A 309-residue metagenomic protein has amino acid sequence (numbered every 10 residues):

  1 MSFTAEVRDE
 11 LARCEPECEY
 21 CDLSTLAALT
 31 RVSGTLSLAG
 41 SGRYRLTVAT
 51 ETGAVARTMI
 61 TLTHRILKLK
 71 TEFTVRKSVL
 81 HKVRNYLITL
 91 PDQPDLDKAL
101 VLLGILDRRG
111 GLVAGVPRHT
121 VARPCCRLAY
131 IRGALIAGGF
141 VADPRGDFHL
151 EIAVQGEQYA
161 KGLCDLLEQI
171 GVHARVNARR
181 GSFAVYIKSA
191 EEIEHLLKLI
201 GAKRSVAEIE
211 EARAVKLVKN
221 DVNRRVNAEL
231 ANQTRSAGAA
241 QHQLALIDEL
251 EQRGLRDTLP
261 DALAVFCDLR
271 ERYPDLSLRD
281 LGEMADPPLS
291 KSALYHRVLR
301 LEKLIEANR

Functional and structural regions predicted by a protein language model:
M1-L102: N-terminal low-complexity or simple alpha-helical regulatory segments that function as activation/interaction modules
E15-L23, T120-R127, D257-D261: Structural motif
S24-V32, A129-A137, D268: Short, hydrophobic/amphipathic alpha-helical patches that form generic packing surfaces within helical domains
S41-L46, R145-D147, S277-R279: Short acidic, hydrophobic short linear motifs in intrinsically disordered regions
V48-T50, E151-V154, M284-L289: Short helix-coil junctions and helix-kink-helix linkers
A56-R57, T61-K82, L87-E210: DNA-contacting interfaces and partner/effector-binding or oligomerization modules in DNA-centric proteins
E194-H195, L199-L301: Extended mid-to-C-terminal alpha-helical interaction segments
K303-R309: Short, Lys/Arg-enriched C-terminal cap helix and immediately downstream tail that follows
